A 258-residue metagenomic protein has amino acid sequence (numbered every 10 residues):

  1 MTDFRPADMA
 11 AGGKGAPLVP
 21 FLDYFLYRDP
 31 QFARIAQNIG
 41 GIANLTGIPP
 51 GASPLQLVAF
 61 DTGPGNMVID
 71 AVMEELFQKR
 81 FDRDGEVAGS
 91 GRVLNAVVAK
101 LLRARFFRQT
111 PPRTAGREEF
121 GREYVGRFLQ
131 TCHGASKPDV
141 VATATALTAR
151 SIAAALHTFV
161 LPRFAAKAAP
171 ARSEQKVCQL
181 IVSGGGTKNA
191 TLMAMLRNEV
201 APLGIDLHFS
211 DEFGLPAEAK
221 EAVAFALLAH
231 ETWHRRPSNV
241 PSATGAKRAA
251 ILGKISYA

Functional and structural regions predicted by a protein language model:
M1-Y24, I35, I39-R108: Glycine-rich phosphate-binding loop plus the immediately following alpha-helix
P6-G13, L57-A59, A135-D139, F209-A217: A short glycine/serine-rich beta->alpha loop
G12-F21, V141-S151, E221: A glycine-rich, Thr/Ser-enriched phosphate-binding loop motif common to dinucleotide/cofactor-binding enzymes
G15-Y27, R80-R83, A224-N239: A polyampholytic, Gly/Pro-enriched intrinsically disordered region
P49-G51, T62, A71, R150-F164 (+1 more regions): Catalytic phosphate/nucleotide-handling subdomain of diverse soluble enzymes
K79-F81, G85-F164, Q175-C178, A190-I205: A contiguous, well-structured pocket-lining segment that forms one wall/lid of small-molecule binding clefts in soluble
R113-Q130, G134, P138, D211-F213 (+1 more regions): Glycine/Thr-rich phosphate-binding loops that ligate phosphate moieties of nucleotide and other phosphorylated ligands
A165-A171: Ala/Thr-enriched low-complexity intrinsically disordered regions
